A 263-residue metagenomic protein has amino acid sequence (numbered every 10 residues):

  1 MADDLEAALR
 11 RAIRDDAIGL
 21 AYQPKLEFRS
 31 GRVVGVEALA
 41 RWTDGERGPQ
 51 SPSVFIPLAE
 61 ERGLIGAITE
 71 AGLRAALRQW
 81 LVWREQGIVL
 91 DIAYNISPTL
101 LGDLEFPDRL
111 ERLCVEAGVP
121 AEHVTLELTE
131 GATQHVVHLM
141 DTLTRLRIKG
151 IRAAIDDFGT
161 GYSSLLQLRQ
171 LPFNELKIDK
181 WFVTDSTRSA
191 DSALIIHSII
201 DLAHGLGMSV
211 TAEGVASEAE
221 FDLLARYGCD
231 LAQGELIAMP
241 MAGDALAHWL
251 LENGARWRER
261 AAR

Functional and structural regions predicted by a protein language model:
M1-D4, A21, V89-I96, A242-G243: Flexible, glycine/charge-rich interdomain/linker segments that couple and regulate nucleotide signaling catalytic cores
M1-D4, R14, E60, L64-T69 (+3 more regions): Signal-transducing alpha-helical linker
M1-Q23: Short, basic/aromatic recognition patches
L5, A38, L58-A59, G72-W80 (+5 more regions): Structural preference for long, well-ordered alpha-helical segments in enzyme cores
A12, F28-R32, G45, S97-G102 (+2 more regions): EAL-family c-di-GMP phosphodiesterase catalytic domain
A21-P57, A76, L176: A short, well-structured catalytic beta-strand-centered motif of the EAL phosphodiesterase domain for c-di-GMP
S30-E37, L64-H138, G214: Catalytic core of bacterial c-di-GMP phosphodiesterases, primarily the EAL and HD-GYP domains, capturing alpha-helical
W80-R84, C114-V115, M140-I148, H197-H204 (+1 more regions): Surface-exposed amphipathic alpha-helices with a cationic face
